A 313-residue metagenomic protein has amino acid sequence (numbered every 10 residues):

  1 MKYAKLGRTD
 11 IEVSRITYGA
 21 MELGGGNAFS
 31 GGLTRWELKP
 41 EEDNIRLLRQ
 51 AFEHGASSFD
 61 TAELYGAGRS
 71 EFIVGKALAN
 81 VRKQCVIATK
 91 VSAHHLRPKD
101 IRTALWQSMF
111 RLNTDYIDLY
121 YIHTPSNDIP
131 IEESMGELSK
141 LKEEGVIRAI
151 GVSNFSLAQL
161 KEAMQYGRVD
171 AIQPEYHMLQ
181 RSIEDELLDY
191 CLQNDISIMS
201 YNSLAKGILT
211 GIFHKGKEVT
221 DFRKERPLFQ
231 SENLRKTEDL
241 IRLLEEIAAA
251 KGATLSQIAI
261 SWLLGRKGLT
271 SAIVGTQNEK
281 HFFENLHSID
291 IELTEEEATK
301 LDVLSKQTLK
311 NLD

Functional and structural regions predicted by a protein language model:
M1-C85: N-terminal binding-site loop/beta-alpha segment at the start of enzyme catalytic domains that lines or forms
Y3, P125, I129-T308, L312: Beta/alpha (TIM)-barrel catalytic core signal, keyed to glycine-rich beta->alpha loops juxtaposed to Asp/Glu that bind
E37-A51, R97-L112, S156-E162: Short, acidic/polar
A62-E71, H94-K99, N127-P130, M178-S182: Acidic-and-aromatic substrate-binding clefts and catalytic sites of carbohydrate-active enzymes
G75-R82, W106-N113, M164-Y166: Acidic (Asp/Glu)-rich catalytic clusters
Q84-L96, L119-H123: A short, structured active-site edge motif that brings together acidic residues
I101-Y121, K140-E144: CE4/NodB-like, metal-dependent polysaccharide N-deacetylase domain that modifies extracellular/periplasmic N-acetylated
